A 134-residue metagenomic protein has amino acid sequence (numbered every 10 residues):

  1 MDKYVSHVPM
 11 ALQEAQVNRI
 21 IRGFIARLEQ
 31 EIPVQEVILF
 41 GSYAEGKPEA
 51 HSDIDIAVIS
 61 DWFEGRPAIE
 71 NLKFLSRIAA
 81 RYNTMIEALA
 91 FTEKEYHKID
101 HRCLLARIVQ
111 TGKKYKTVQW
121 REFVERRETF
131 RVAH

Functional and structural regions predicted by a protein language model:
M1-E36, E45-A50, S60-H134: Catalytic core of pol beta-like nucleotidyltransferases
F40-S42: Glycine-rich beta-strand-to-loop/alpha-helix junction loops that act as flexible
D55-V58: Short beta-strand->loop micro-motif that forms the acidic, two-metal-ion catalytic signature in nucleotide-processing
